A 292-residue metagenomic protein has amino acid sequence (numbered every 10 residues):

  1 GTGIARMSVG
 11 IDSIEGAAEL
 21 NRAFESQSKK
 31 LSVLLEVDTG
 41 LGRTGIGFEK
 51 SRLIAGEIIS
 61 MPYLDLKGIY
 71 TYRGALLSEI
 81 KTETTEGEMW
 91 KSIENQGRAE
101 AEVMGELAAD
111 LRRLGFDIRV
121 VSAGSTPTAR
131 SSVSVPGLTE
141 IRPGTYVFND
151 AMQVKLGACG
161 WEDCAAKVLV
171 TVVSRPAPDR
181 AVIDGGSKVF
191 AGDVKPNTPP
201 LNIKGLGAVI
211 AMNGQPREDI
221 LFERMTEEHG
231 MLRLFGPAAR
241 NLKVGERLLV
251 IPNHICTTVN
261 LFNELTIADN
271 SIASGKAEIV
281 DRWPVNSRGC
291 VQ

Functional and structural regions predicted by a protein language model:
G1-K81: Active-site-proximal beta-alpha core segment in soluble small-molecule metabolic enzymes
T82-E86: Domain-core and long-helix interface of multi-subunit machines
G87-Q292: Active-site anion/phosphate-binding pocket segments in diverse small-molecule metabolic enzymes
